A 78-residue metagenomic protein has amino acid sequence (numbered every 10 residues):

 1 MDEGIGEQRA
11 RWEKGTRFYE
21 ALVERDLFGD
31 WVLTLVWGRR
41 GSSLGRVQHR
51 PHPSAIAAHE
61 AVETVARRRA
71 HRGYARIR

Functional and structural regions predicted by a protein language model:
M1-V32: Short N-terminal "domain-start" leader segments that mark the transition from disordered tails or signal peptides into
R9-E13, G38-R39, R69-R72: A broad, low-specificity signal for short, low-complexity segments enriched in glycine/proline and polar/charged
V23-Q48, E63, R72: Short aromatic-glycine-(Arg/Gly/Cys) micro-motifs in beta-strand/loop hairpins
S54-V62: Short amphipathic alpha-helices within nucleic acid-binding modules
V62-R78: C-terminal structural segments of small proteins and small subunits
